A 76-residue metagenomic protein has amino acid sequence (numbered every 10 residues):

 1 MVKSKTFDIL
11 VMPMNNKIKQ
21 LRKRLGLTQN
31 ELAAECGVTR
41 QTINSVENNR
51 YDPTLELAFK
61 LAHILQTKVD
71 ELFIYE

Functional and structural regions predicted by a protein language model:
M1-M12: N-terminal flexible/basic segments that precede or flank functional cores
M12, K23-R24, D52: Short amphipathic helical patch at the helix-1/turn junction of helix-turn-helix
K17-E35: Short basic helix-loop element that most often maps to the first helix and adjoining turn of HTH DNA-binding modules
N30, Q41, D70: Residues within helix-turn-helix
V38-Y51: Recognition helix of helix-turn-helix/homeodomain-like DNA-binding domains that insert into the DNA major groove
E56-E71: DNA major-groove recognition helix of helix-turn-helix/homeodomain DNA-binding modules
F73-E76: Short amphipathic recognition helices of helix-turn-helix/homeodomain-type DNA-binding modules
